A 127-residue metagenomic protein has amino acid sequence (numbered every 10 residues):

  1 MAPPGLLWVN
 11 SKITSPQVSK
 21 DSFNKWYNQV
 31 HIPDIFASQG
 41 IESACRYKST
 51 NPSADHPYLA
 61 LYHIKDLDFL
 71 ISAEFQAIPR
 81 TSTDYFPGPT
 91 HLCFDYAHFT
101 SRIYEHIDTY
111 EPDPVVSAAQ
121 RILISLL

Functional and structural regions predicted by a protein language model:
M1-L127: Macromolecular interaction modules
